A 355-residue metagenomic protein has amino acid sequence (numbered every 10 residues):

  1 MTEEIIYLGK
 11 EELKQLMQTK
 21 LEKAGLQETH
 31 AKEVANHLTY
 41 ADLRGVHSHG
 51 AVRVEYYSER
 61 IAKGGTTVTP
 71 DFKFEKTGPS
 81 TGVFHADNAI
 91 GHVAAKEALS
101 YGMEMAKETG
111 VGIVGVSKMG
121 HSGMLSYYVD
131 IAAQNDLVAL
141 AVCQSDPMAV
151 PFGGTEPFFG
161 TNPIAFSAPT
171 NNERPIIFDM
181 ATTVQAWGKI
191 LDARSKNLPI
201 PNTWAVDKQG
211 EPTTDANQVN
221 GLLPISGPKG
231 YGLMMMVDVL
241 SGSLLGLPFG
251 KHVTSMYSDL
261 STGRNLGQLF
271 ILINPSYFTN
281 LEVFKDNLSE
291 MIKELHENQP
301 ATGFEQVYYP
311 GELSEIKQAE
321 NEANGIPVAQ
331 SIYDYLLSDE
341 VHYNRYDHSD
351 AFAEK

Functional and structural regions predicted by a protein language model:
E4-L8, L13, K23, F249-K355: Catalytic-core signal marking the mid-to-C-terminal active-site face
L8-K10, L26-G50, T66-T77, S261-N265: N-terminal glycine-rich anion-binding loops that anchor highly charged ligand groups
G50-M103: Active-site cofactor/substrate anionic-group-binding motifs, chiefly glycine- and Lys/Arg-rich phosphate-binding loops
T81-N171: A generic, well-ordered mixed alpha/beta core segment in the N-terminal half of proteins
D136-M148, G242-M256: Glycine-rich phosphate/pyrophosphate-binding loops and their adjacent beta-strand/loop elements at enzyme active sites
A149-A216: Phosphate/diphosphate-binding glycine-rich loops and adjacent basic-rich segments that engage nucleotide
W187-F249, S258, G263: Small-residue-enriched flexible segments
